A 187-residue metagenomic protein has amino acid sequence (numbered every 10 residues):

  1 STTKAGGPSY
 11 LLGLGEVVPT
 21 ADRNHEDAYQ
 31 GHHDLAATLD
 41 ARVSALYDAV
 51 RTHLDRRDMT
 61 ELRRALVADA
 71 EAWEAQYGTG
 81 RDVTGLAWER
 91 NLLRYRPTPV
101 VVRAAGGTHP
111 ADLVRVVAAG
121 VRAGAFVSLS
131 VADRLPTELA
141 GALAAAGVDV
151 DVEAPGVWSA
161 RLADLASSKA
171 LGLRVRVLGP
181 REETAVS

Functional and structural regions predicted by a protein language model:
S1-S187: C-terminal segments
